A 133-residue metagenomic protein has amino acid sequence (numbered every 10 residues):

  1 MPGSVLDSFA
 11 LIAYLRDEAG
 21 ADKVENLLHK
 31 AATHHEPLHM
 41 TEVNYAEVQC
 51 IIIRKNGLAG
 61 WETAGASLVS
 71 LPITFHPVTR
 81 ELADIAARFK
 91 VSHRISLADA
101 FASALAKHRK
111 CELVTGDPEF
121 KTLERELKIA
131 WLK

Functional and structural regions predicted by a protein language model:
M1-G3, S103-K133: Acidic, PIN/NYN-like endoribonuclease modules and their adjacent C-terminal/linker elements
M1-M40, I53-A66: Short, well-structured N-terminal submotif of metal-dependent ribonuclease cores
L6-D7, M40-E42, R94-S96, D117 (+1 more regions): Histidine- and aromatic-rich ligand-binding microenvironments
L11-I12, Y45, F120-K121: A generic structural signal for short hydrophobic patches within well-formed alpha-helices
A32-H35, P72, R94, K110 (+1 more regions): Residue-level detector of structured alpha->beta connecting loops
V48-R54, P72: Helix-loop "lid/cap" segments that line or gate small-molecule binding pockets
T74-E112: Active-site neighborhoods of divalent-metal-dependent phosphate/nucleic-acid chemistry enzymes
